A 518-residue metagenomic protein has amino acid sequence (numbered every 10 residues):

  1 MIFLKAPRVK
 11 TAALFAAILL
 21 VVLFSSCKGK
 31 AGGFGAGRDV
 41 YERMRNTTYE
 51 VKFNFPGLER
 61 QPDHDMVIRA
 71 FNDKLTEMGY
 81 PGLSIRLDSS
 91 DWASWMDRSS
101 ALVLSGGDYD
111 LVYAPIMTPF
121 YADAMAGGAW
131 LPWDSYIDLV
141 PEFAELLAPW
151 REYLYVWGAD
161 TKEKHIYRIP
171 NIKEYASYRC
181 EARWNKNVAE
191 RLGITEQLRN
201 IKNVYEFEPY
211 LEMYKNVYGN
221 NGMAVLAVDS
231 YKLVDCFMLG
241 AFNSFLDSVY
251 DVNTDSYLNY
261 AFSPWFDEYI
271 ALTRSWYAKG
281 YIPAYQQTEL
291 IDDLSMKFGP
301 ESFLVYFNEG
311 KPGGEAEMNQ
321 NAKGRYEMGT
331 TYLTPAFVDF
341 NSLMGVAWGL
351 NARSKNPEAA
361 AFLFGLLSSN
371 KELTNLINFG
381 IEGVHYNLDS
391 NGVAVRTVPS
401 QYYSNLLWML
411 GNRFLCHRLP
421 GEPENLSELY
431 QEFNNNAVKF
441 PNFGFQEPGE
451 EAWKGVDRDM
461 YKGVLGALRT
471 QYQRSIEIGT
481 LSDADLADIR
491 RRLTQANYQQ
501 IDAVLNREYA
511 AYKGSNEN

Functional and structural regions predicted by a protein language model:
I2-L4, T11, F15-N518: Extracytoplasmic/secretory soluble proteins
